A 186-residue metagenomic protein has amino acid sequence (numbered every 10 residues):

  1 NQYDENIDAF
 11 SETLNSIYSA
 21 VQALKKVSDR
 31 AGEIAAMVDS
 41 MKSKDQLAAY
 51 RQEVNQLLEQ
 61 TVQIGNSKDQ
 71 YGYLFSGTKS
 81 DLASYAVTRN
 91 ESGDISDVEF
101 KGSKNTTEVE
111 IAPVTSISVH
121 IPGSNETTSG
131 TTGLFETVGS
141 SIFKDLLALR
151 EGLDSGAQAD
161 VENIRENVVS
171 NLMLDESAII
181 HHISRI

Functional and structural regions predicted by a protein language model:
N1-D81, E151-I186: Amphipathic alpha-helical polymerization modules
G32-S141: Amphipathic alpha-helical coiled-coil/heptad-repeat segments
